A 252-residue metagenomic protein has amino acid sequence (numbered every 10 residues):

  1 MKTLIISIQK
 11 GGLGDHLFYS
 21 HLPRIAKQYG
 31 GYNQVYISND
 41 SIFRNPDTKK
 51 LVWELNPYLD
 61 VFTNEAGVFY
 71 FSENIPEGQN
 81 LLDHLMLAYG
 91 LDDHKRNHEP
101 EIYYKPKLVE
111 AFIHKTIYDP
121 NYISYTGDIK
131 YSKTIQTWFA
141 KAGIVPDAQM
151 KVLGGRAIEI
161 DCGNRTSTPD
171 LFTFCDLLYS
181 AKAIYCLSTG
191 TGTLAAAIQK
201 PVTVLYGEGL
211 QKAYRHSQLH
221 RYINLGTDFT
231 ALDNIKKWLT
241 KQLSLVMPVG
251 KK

Functional and structural regions predicted by a protein language model:
M1-K252: Catalytic machinery of carbohydrate-active enzymes, primarily nucleotide-sugar-dependent glycosyltransferases
